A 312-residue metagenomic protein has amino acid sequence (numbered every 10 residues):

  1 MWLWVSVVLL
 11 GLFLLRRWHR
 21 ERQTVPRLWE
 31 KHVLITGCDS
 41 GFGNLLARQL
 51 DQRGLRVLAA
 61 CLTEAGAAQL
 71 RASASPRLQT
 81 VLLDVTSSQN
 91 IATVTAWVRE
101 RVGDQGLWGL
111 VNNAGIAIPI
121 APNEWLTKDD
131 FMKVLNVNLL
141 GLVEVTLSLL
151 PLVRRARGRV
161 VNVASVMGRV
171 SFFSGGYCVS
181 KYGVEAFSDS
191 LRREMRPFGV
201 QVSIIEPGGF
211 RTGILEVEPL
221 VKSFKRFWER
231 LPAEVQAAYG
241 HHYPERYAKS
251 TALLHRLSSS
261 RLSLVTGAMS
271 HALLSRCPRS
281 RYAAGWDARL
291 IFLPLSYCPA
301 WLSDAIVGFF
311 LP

Functional and structural regions predicted by a protein language model:
R16-L58: Canonical Rossmann dinucleotide-binding motif of NAD(H)/NADP(H)-dependent dehydrogenases/reductases, specifically
L83-A96, K128: The beta1-alpha1 cofactor-binding region of Rossmann-like NAD(H)/NADP(H)-dependent oxidoreductases
N113-P119: Conserved NAD(P)H cofactor-binding loop of Rossmann-fold oxidoreductase domains
A121-N123, D130-M132: Substrate-binding pocket helix/loop in short-chain dehydrogenase/reductase
T146, S180-G183: Active-site helix of classical SDR
S165: Residue(s) in the substrate-gating loop at a strand-loop-helix junction that position the organic substrate next
P197-R279: SDR active-site lid
